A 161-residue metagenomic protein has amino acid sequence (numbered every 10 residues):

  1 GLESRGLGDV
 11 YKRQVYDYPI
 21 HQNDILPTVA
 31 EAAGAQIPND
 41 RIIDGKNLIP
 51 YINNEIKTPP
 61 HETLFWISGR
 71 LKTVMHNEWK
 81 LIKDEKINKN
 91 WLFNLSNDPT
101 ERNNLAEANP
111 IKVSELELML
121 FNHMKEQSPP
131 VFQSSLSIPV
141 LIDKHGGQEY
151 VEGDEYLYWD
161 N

Functional and structural regions predicted by a protein language model:
G1, V15, N47, W91 (+1 more regions): Conserved beta-strand positions that form and line the central face of beta-propeller blades
G1-Y11: Single conserved hydrophobic/aromatic residue that forms the stacking wall/gate of nucleotide- or nucleobase-binding
R5, I25-A30, F93, D98: Beta-strand elements within well-structured catalytic alpha/beta cores of enzymes that handle phosphate/sulfate esters
V10, L64-F65, L81, L92: Generic preference for hydrophobic
R13-V74, Q133-S135: Polar, surface-exposed loop/tail segments that function as active-site lids or cofactor/substrate-recognition elements
I25, N77, N88, T100-N161: Long, internal low-complexity/basic segments
W66, M75, F93-S96, A106: Residue-level detector of conserved, well-ordered beta-strand and adjacent loop positions that form binding/recognition
R70-K83, W91: Short, surface-exposed beta-strand/loop micro-motifs that present aromatic residues
